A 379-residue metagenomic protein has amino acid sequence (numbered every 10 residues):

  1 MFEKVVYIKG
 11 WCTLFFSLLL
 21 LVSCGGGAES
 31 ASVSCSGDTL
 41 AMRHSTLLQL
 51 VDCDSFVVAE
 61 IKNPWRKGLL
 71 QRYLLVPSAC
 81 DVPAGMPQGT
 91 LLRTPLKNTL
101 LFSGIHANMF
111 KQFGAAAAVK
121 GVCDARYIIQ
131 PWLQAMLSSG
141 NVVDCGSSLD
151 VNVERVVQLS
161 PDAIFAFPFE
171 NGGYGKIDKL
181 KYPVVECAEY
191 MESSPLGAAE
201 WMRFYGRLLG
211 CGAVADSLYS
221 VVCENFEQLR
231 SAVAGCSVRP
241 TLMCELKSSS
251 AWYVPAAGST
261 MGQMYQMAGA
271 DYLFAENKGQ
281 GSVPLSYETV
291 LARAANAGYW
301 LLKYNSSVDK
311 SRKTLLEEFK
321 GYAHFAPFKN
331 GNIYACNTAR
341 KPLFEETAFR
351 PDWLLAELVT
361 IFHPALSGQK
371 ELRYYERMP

Functional and structural regions predicted by a protein language model:
F2-C12: Bacterial N-terminal signal peptides that target proteins for export
W11-S23: Bacterial N-terminal signal peptides
C24-A107, V214-M243, K329, P342 (+2 more regions): Bacterial Sec-exported substrate-binding components of ABC uptake systems
W65-V157, I164-F169: A short, structured surface patch at a secondary-structure boundary
L92, N141, N152-E154, Q158-A251 (+3 more regions): Extracytoplasmic substrate-binding proteins
A118-V119, D178-E189, R312-I333: A short, gly/pro- and small-residue-rich
A135-D144, A268-G281, P327: A local structural motif
E224-T314: Flexible, glycine-rich surface segments
